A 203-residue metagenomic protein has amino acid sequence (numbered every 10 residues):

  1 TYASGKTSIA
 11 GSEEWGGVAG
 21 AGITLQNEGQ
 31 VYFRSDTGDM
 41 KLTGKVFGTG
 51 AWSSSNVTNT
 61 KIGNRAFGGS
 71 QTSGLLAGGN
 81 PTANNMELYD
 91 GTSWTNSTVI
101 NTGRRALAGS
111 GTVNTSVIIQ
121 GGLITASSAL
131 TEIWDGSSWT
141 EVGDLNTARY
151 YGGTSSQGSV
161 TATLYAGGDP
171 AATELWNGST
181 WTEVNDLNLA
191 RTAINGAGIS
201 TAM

Functional and structural regions predicted by a protein language model:
T1-M203: Polar, enzyme-active/binding microenvironments
